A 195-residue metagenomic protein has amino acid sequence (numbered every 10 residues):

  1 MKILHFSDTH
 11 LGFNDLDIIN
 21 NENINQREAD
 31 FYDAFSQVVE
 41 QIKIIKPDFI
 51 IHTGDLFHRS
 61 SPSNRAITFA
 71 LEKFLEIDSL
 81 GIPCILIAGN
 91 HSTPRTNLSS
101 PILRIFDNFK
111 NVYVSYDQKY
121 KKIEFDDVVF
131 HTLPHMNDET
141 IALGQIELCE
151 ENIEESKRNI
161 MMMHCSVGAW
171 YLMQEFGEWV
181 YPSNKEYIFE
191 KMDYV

Functional and structural regions predicted by a protein language model:
M1-T68, K73, M161: N-terminal active-site segment of His-dependent metallophosphoesterases
F49, P62-V195: His/Asp/Glu-rich metal-coordinating catalytic cores of metallo-dependent phosphodiesterases/hydrolases acting on
